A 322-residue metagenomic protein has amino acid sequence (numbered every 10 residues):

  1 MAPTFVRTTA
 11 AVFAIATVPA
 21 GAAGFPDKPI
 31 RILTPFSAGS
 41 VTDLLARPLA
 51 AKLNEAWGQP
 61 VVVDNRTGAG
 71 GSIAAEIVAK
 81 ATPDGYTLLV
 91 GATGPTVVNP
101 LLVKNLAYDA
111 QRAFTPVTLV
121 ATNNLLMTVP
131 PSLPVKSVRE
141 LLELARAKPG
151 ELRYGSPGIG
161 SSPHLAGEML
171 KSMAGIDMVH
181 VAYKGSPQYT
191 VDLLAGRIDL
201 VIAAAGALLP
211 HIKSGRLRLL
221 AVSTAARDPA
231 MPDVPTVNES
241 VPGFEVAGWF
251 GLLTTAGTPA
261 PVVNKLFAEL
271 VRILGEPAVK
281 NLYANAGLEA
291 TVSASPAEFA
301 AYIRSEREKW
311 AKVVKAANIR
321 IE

Functional and structural regions predicted by a protein language model:
M1-A10: Bacterial N-terminal signal peptides that target proteins for export
T17-P19: N-terminal signal peptide c-region/cleavage motif recognized by signal peptidases
A22-R112, E151, I159, G175-I202 (+3 more regions): N-terminal (or domain-start) structured segment
D27-P29, M173, K213, A260-E322: An extracytoplasmic/periplasmic, membrane-proximal ligand-sensing/linker region
L44, P48, I73, I77 (+13 more regions): Extracytoplasmic/secreted proteins, especially bacterial periplasmic and envelope-associated proteins
K80-G85, L101-Q188, T236-V237, P242 (+1 more regions): Hinge/capping helix and adjacent helix->loop/strand transition within the periplasmic-binding protein
L89-A92, Y154-S156, A221, A284: Short beta-strand segments
T96-N105, K171-M173, L200-D233: A ligand-binding cleft/hinge motif common to bilobed small-molecule-binding domains
